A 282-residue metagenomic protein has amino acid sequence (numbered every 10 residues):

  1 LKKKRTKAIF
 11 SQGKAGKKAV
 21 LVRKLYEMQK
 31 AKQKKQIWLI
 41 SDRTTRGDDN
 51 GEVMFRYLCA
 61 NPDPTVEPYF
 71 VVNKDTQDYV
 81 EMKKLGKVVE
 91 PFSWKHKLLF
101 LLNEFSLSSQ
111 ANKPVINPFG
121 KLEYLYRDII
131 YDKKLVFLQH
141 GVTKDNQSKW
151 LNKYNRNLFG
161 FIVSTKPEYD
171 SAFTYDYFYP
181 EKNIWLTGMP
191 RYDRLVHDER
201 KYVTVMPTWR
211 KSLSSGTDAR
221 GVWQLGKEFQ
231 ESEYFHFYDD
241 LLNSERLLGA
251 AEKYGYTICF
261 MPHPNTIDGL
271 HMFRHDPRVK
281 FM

Functional and structural regions predicted by a protein language model:
L1-L39, T44, A60, N73: Non-catalytic N-terminal targeting/anchoring module and adjacent flexible stem/linker that precedes the structured
G13-G16, D49, D75-Q77, S93 (+2 more regions): Serine-centered coil/turn micro-motif
Q36-R194: Active-site and donor-binding regions of nucleotide-sugar-utilizing enzymes
D49-C59, P190-M272: Conserved catalytic-core segment of nucleotide-activated headgroup transferases in glycan assembly
P62-P68, Y254-I258, V279: A generic structural motif
Q77, G120, G221, P277-R278: Intrinsic-disorder/low-complexity loop/linker signature
V89-L99, C259, P264-M282: Donor nucleotide-activated moiety binding/catalytic core segment of transferases that use nucleotide-activated donors
K133-F137, F229-Y234, H275-K280: Short, basic, glycine/proline-bearing loop/turn elements
